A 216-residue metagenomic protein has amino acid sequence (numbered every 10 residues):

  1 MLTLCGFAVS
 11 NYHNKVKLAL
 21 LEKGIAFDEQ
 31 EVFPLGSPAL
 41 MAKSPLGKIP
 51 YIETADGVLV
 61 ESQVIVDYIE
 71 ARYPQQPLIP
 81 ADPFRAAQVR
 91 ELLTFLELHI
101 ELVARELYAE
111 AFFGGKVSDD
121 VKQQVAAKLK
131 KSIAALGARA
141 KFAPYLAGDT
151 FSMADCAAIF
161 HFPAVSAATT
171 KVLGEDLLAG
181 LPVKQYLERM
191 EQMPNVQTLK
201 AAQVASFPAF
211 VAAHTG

Functional and structural regions predicted by a protein language model:
M1-A126, G137, P144-L146: GST-like domain detector, emphasizing the conserved glutathione-binding G-site in the N-terminal thioredoxin-like
N11-K15, P182, N195: Conserved alpha-helical elements of sugar-nucleotide-dependent glycosyltransferases
V60, L93, H161, L199-K200: Tryptophan-centric aromatic hotspots in well-structured domains and transmembrane helices
L78, Q197-L199: Acidic/polar loop patches that form or flank catalytic/metal-binding clefts of enzymes that bind anionic ligands
Q88-E91, Q185, T198: Short, solvent-exposed alpha-helical surface patches in well-structured domains
L96-Q192: GST-like fold's C-terminal all-alpha helical module
K200-G216: Acidic/histidine-enriched, glycine/proline-rich intrinsically disordered or flexible terminal extensions
